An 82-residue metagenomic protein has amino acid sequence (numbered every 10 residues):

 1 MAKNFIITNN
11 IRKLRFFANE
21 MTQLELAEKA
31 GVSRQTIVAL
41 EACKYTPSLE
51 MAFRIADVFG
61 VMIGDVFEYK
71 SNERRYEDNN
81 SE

Functional and structural regions predicted by a protein language model:
M1-A18: A short, Lys/Arg-rich alpha-helix, primarily the initiator
R12, V38-A39, F67: Key DNA-contacting residues within the recognition helix of helix-turn-helix
R12-K13, L24, F53: Residues within the helices of the helix-turn-helix
R15-F16, A27, A56: The alpha-helix within a helix-turn-helix
E20-A39: Short alpha-helical DNA-recognition segment
E50-D65: DNA major-groove recognition helix of helix-turn-helix/homeodomain DNA-binding modules
F67-E82: Short, charged recognition helix plus adjacent turn of helix-turn-helix-like nucleic-acid-binding domains
